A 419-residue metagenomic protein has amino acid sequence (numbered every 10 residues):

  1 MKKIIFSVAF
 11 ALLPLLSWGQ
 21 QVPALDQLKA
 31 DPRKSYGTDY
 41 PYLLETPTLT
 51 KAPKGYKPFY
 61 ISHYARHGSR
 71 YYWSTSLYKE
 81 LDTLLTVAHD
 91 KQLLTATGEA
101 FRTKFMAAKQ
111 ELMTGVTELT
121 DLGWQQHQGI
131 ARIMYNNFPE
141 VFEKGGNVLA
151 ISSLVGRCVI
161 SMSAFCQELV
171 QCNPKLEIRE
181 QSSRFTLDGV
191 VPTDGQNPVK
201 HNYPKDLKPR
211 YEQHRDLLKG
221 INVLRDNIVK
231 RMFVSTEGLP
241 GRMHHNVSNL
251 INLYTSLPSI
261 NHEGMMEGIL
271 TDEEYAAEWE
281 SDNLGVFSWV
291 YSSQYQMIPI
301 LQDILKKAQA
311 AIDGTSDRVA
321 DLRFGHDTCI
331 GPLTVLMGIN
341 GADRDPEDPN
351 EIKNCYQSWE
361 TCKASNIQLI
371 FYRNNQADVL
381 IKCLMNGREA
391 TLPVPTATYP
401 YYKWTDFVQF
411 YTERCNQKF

Functional and structural regions predicted by a protein language model:
M1-Q21: Bacterial Sec-dependent N-terminal signal peptides
Q20-W124, Q128-N147, S153-D321, G325-F419: Signature for phosphate-centric chemistry
